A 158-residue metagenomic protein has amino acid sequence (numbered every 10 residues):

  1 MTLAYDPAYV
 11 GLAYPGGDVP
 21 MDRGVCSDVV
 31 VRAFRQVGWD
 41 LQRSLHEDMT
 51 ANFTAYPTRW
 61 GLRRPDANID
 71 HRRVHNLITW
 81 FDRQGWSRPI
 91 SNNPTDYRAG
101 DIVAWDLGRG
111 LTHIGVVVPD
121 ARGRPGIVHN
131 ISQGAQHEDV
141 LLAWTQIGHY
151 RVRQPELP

Functional and structural regions predicted by a protein language model:
M1-D82, W86: N-terminal capping segments
Q42, V117, T145-G148: A structural signal for short, hydrophobic beta-strand segments that form beta-sheets in beta-rich/all-beta domains
T50-S132: ...with weaker cross-activation on analogous glycine-rich loops/strands in unrelated enzymes
G123-P158: Low-complexity, Gly/Ser/Thr/Pro-rich intrinsically disordered linker/tail segments
